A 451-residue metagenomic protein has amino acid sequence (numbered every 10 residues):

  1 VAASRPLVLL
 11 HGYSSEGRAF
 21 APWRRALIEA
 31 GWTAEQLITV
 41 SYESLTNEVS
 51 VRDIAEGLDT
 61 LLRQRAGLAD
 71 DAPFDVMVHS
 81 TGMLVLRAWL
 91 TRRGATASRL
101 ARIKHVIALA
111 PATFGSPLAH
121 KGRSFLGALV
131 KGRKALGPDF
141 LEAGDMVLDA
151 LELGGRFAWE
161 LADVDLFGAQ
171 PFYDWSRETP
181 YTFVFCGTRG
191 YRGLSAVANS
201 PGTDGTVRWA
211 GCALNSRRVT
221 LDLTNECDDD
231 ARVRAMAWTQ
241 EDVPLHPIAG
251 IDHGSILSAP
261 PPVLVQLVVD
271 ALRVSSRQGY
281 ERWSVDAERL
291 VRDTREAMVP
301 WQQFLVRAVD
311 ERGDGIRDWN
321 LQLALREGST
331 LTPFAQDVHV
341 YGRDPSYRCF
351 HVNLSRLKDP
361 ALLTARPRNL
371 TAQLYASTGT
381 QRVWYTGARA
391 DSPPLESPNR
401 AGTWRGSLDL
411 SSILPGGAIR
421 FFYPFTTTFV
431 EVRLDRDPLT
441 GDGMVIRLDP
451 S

Functional and structural regions predicted by a protein language model:
V1-A2, M77-V78, R99-L100, S176-E178: Extracellular/periplasmic catalytic domains that process cell-envelope and extracellular macromolecules
A2-S4, A34, D71-P73, I103 (+3 more regions): A general structural motif
A2-T39: Short, surface-exposed "cap/lid" segments of acyl-processing enzymes
L7-Y13, G17-R18, R52-D165, G315-L323 (+1 more regions): Serine-dependent carboxylesterase/thioesterase catalytic core of lipase-like alpha/beta-hydrolase/SGNH enzymes
V8, I38, I107, F183-F185: Hydrophobic/aromatic beta-strand patches that form the interior of the parallel beta-sheet core in alpha/beta enzyme
V40-V51: Short beta->alpha junction loops
A158-S176, Y181-V184: Aromatic- and glycine-enriched pocket-lining scaffold segments that form the walls of small-molecule binding clefts
W175-S451: C-terminal catalytic-base region of ester-bond hydrolases, centering on the histidine of the charge-relay
